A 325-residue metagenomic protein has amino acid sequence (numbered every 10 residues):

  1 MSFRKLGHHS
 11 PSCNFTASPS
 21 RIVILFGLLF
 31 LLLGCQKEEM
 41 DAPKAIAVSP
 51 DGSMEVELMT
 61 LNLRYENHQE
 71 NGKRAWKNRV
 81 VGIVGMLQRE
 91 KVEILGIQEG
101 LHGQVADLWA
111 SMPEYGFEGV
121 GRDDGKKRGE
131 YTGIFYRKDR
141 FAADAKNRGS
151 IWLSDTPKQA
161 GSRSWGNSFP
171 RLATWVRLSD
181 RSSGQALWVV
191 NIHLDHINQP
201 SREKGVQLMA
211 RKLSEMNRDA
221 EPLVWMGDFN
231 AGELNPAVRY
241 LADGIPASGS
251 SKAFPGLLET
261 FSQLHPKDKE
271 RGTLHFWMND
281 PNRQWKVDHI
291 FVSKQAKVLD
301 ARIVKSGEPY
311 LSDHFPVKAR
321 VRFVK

Functional and structural regions predicted by a protein language model:
F3-I24: Bacterial N-terminal signal peptides that target proteins for export
V23-L32: Bacterial N-terminal signal peptides
L32-S111, D124-E130, W285, K325: N-terminal, active-site-proximal structural segment of metallo-dependent hydrolase catalytic domains
P43-P50, I94, Q98-A186: Structured beta-strand-rich core segments of catalytic domains in phosphoester-bond hydrolases
V56-L63, I83-L108, F135, V176 (+6 more regions): Active-site beta-strand/loop signature of hydrolases that rely on acidic residues for catalysis
T60-V81, L153-S168, D195-N198: Acidic/histidine-rich helix-loop elements that form or flank divalent-metal/phosphate-binding sites at the catalytic
Y65-K73, I97, D144, Q199 (+1 more regions): Short, solvent-exposed loop/turn elements at domain surfaces
E118-K138, S154-K158, S164-P170, A220 (+1 more regions): Active site of divalent-metal-dependent phosphoester/diester hydrolases
